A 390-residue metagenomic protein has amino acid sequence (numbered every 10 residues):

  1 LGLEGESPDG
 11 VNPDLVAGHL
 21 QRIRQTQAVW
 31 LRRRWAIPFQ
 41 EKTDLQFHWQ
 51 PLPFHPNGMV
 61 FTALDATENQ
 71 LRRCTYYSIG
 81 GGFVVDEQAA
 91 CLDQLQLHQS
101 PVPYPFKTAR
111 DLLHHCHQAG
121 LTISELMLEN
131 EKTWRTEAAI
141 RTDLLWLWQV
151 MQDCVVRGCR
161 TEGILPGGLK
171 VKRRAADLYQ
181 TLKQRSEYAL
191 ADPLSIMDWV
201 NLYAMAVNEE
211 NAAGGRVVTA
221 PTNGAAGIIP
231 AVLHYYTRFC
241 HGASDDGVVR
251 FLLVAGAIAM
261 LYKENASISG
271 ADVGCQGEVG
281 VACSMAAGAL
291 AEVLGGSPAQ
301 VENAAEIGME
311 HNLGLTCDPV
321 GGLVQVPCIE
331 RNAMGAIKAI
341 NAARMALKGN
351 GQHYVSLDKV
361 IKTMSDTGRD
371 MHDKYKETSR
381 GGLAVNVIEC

Functional and structural regions predicted by a protein language model:
L1, P230-G242, A287-G295: Alpha-helical support elements that line or immediately flank enzyme active sites and cofactor-binding pockets
G2-Y188: C-terminal regulatory domains involved in ligand/effector binding and gene-expression control
G10-H19, Q27, A63-A66, C240-F251 (+7 more regions): Non-transmembrane, aqueous-exposed alpha-helical and coiled segments at domain scale
Q21-A28, L252-E264, E306-P319, I361-K374: Short, mixed-charge aromatic SLiMs
W134-G274, G382-C390: Accessory "access/gating" subregions that flank catalytic or transport cores
A226-A231, A282-G288, A336-N341: Well-ordered alpha-helical segments within folded domains of soluble proteins
A243, Y262-A333, M345-Y354: Hydrophobic alpha-helical bundle architecture
Y354-C390: Extended hydrophobic packing segments that form well-structured cores
